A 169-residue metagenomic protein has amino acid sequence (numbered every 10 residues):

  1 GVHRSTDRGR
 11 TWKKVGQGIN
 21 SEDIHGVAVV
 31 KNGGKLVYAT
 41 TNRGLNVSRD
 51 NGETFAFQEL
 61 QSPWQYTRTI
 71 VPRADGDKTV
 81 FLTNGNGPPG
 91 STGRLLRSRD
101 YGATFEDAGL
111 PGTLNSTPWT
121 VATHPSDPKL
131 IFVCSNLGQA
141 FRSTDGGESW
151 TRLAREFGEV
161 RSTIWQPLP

Functional and structural regions predicted by a protein language model:
G1-P169: Extracellular glycan-interacting surfaces
